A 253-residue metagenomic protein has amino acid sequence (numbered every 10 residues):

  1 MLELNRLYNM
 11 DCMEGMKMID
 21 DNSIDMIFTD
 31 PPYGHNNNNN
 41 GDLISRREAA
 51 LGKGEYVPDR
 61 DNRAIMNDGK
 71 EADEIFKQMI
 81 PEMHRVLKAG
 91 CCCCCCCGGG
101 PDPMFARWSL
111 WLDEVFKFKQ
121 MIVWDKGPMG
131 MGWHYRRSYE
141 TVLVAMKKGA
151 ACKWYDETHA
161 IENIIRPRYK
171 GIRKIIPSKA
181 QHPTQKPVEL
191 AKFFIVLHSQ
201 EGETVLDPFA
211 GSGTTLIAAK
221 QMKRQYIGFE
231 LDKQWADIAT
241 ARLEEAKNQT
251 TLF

Functional and structural regions predicted by a protein language model:
M1-F229, Q234-D237: Core catalytic lobe of class I
M1-L2, T240-F253: Short, conserved SAM-binding/catalytic segment of Class I S-adenosyl-L-methionine-dependent methyltransferases
